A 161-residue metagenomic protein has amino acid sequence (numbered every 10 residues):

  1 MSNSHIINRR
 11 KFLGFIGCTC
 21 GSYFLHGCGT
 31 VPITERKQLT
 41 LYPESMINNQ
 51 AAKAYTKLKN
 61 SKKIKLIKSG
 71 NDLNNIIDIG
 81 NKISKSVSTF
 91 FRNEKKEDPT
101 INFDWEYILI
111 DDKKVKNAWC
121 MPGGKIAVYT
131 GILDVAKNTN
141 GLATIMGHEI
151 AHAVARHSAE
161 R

Functional and structural regions predicted by a protein language model:
M1-Y23: N-terminal secretory signal peptides and thylakoid transit peptides that target proteins across membranes
S2, G29-M146, I150, V154-R161: Peri-catalytic and regulatory segments of divalent metal-dependent proteins
L25-G27: C-terminal segment of classical bacterial N-terminal signal peptides
